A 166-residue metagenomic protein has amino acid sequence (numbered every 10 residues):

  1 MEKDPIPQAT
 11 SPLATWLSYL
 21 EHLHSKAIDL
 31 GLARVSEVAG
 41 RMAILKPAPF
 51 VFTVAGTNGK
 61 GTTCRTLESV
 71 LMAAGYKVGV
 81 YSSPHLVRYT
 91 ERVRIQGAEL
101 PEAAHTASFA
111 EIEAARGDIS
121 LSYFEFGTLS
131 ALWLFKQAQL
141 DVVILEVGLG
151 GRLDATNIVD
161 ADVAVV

Functional and structural regions predicted by a protein language model:
P7-Q8, P12, K26-I28, L32-P47 (+1 more regions): ATP-dependent carboxylate-amine ligase catalytic core
L13-H24: Generic N-terminal amphipathic, Lys/Arg-enriched alpha-helix
T15, T66, S130: Short Gly/charged-rich anion-binding patches and loops
S18, S69, W133: Surface-exposed charge patches
F50-V54, T62-G79: A conserved segment at the C-terminal end of the G1
V163-V166: Conserved beta-strand/loop subsegment of P-loop NTPase cores
